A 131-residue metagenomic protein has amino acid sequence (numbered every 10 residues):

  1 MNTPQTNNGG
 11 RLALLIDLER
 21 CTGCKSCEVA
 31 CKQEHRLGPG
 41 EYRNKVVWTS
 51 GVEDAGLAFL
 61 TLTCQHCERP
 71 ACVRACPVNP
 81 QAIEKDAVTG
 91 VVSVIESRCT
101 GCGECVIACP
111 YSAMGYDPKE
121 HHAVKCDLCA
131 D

Functional and structural regions predicted by a protein language model:
M1-A13: Iron-sulfur (Fe-S) cluster-binding modules
M1-P4, K25, H35-L62, H66: Extended, non-catalytic scaffold segments that flank or surround catalytic motifs
T6-G9, A58, K85-V88: Short glycine-enriched loop/turn motifs at secondary-structure junctions
R11-E19, F59: Immediate flanking context of iron-sulfur cluster ligation sites
C21, C99: Conserved SAM-binding site of S-adenosyl-L-methionine-dependent methyltransferases, i.e., the hydrophobic residues
S26-K45, A71-R98, E104-H121: Iron-sulfur cluster-binding cysteine motifs and their immediate structural context in ferredoxin-like electron-transfer
W48-R69, C102-A113, C129: Short Fe-S-cluster ligation motifs
V124-D127: Membrane-embedded catalytic interface detector for glycan/lipid assembly enzymes
